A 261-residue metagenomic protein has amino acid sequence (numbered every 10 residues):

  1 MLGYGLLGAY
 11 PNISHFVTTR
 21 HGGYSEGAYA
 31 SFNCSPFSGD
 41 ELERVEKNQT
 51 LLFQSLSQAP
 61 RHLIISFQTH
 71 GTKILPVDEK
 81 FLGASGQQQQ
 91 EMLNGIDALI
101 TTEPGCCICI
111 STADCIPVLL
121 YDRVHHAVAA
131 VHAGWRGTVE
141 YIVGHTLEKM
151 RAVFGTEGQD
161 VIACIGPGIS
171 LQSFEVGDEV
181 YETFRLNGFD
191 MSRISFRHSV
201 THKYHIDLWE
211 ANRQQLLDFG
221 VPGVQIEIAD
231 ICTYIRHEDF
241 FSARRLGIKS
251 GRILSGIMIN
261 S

Functional and structural regions predicted by a protein language model:
M1-S261: Active-site microenvironment for binding and transforming phosphate-containing groups
